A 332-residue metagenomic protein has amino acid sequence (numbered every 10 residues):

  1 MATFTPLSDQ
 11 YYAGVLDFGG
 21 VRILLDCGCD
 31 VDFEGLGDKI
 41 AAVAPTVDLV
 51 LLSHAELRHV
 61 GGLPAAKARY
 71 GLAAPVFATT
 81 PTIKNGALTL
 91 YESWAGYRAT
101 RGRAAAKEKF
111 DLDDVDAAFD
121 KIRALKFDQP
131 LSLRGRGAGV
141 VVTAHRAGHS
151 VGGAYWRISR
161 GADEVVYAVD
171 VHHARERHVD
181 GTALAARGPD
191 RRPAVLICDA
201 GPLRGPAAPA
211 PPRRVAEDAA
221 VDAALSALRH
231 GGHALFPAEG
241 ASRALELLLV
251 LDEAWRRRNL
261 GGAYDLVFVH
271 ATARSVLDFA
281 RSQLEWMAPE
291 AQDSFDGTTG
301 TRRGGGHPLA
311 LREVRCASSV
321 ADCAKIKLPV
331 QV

Functional and structural regions predicted by a protein language model:
M1-L51, E56-V60, A65-E246, D252-N259 (+1 more regions): His/Asp/Glu-rich metal-coordinating catalytic cores of metallo-dependent phosphodiesterases/hydrolases acting on
A219-V332: Hard-cation-handling environments
